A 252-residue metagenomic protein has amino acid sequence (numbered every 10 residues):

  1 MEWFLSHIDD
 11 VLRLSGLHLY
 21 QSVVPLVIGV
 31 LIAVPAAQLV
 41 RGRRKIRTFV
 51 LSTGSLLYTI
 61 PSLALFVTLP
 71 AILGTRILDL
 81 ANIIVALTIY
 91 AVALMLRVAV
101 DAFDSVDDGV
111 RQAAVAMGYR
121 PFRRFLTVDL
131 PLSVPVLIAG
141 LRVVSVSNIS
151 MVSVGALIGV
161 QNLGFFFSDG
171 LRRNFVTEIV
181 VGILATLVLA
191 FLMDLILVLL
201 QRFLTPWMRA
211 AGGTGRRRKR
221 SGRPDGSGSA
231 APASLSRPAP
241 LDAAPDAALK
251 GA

Functional and structural regions predicted by a protein language model:
M1-E2, D9, L195-A252: Transmembrane alpha-helical segments of polytopic membrane transport and secretion proteins
D9-Y20, V50-L57, P70-G74, V134 (+3 more regions): Alpha-helical membrane-interface segments at transmembrane helix boundaries
D10-Q21, F66-L94, V134, E178 (+2 more regions): Loop-to-helix entry region at the N-terminal start of transmembrane alpha-helices in multi-pass membrane transporters
V23, F122-V154, V181: Transmembrane alpha-helices
V24-G54, F125: Transmembrane-helix boundary motif in ABC transporter permease subunits
I32, A36, G54-S62, N82-V100 (+3 more regions): Faces of alpha-helical transmembrane segments in polytopic inner-membrane proteins
V98-L137, L163, F167: Short cytoplasmic-facing helical segments at TM-TM junctions of multi-pass membrane proteins
L163-L199: Hydrophobic alpha-helical transmembrane segments of polytopic membrane proteins
